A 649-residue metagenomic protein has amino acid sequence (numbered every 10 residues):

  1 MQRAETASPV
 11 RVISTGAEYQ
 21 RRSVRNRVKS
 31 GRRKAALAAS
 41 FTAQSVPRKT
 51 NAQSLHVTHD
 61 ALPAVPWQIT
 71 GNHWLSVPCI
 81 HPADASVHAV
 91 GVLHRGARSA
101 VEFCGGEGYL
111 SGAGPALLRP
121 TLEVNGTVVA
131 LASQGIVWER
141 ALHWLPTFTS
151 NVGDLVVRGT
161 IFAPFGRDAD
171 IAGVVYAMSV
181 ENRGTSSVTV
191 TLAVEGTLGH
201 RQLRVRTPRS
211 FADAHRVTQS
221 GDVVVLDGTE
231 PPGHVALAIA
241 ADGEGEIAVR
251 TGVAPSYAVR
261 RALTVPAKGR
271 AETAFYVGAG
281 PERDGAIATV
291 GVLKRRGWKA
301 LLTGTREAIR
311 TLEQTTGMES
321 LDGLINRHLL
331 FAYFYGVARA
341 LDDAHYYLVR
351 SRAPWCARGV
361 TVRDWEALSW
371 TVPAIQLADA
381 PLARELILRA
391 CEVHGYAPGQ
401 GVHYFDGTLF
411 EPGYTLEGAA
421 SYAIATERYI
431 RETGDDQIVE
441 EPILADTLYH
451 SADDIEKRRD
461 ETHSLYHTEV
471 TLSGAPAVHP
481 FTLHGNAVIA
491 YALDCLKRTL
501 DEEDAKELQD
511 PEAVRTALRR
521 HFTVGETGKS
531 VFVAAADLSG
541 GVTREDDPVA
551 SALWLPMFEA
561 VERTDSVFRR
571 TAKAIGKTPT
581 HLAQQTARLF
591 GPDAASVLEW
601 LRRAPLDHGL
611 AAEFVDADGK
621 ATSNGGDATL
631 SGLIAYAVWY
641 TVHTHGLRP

Functional and structural regions predicted by a protein language model:
R3-G317: Terminal accessory carbohydrate-recognition/targeting modules of carbohydrate-active enzymes
A39-A43, P47-G112, V362, P412-Y429 (+2 more regions): C-terminal capping/lid segments that line or modulate ligand- or cofactor-binding pockets
A163-P164, V349-R358, F405-F410, T471-L483 (+3 more regions): Active-site-adjacent structural elements in folded domains
K268-G291, V402-S421, A452-Q509: The feature captures the catalytic groove of carbohydrate-active enzymes
V292-A353: An acidic-aromatic substrate-binding cleft motif
T316-D322, I375-I387, I430-Y449, R498-E512 (+3 more regions): Structural helix-adjacent loops and short alpha-helical linkers that scaffold large soluble proteins
R358-E461, N486, N624-R648: Aromatic-rich carbohydrate-recognition surfaces in CAZymes
H450-T468, V478-A487, A505-A583: Extended ligand-binding clefts on enzyme/binding-domain cores
